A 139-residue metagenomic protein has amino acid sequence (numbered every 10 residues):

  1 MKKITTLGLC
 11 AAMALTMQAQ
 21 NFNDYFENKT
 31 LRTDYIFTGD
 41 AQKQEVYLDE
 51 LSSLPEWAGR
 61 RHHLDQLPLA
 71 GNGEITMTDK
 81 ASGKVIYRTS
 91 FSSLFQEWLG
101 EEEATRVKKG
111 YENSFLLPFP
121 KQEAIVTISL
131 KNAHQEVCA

Functional and structural regions predicted by a protein language model:
K2-G8: Sec-dependent signal peptide recognition, specifically the positively charged N-region followed immediately by
G8-L9, V85: A ubiquitous, low-specificity "background" feature that marks scattered single residues across proteins without
C10-Q18: Hydrophobic h-region of N-terminal signal peptides that target proteins for export in Gram-negative bacteria
Q18-D24: Sec-dependent signal peptide cleavage junction
Y25-A139: Beta-strand-enriched, solvent-exposed domains that form extended recognition/catalytic surfaces
